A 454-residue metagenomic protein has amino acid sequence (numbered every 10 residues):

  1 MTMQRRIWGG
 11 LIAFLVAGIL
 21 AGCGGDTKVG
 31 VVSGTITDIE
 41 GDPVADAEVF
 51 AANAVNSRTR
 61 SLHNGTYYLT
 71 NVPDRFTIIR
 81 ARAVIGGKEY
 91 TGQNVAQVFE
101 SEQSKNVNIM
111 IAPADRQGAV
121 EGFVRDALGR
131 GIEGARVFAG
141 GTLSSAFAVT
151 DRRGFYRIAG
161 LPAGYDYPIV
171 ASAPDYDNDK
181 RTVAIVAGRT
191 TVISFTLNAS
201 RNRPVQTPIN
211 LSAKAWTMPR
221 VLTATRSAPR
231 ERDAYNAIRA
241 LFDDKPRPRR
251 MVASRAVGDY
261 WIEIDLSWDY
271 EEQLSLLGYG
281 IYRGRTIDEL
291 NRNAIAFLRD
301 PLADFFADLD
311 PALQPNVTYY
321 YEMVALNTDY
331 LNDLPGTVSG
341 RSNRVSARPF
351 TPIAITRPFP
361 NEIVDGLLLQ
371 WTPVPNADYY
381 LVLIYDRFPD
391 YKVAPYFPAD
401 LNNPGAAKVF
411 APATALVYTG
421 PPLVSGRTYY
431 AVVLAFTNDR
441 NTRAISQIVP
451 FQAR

Functional and structural regions predicted by a protein language model:
G24, A96-R116, I185-P204, V345 (+1 more regions): Extracellular beta-sheet/turn segments enriched in Thr/Pro/Gly and aliphatic residues
S33-A45, D115-Q117, E121-G134, E271 (+1 more regions): Structural motif
N53-Y68, G141-F155: Short, acidic Ser/Thr/Gly-rich low-complexity loop/linker segments typical of extracellular and cell-surface proteins
Y68-I78, R157-D166, P174, Q314-N316: Short Pro-Gly-centered beta-turn/loop motif in secreted/extracellular proteins
F76-Q97, D166, V170-A184, T328: A short, solvent-exposed loop/turn motif at the edges and junctions of modular extracellular/periplasmic domains
V257-S275, D365-A377: Conserved aromatic anchor
D308-D333, P421-T442: Beta-strand-rich modules
N327-T351, F436-R454: Extracellular fibronectin type III
